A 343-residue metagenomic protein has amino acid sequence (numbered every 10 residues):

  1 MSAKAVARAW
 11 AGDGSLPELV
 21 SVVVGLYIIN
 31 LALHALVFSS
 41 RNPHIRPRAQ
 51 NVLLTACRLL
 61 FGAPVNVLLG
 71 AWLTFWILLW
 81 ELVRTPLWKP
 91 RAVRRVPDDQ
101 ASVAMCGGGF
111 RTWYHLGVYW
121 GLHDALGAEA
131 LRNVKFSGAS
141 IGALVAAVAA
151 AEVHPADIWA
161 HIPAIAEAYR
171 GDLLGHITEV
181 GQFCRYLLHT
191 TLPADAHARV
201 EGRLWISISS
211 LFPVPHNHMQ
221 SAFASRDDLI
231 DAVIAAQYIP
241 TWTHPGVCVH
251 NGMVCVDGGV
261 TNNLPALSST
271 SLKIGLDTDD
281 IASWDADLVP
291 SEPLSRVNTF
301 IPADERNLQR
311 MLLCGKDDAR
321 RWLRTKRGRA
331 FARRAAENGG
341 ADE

Functional and structural regions predicted by a protein language model:
A5-V6, G12-S137, A147-E343: Patatin-like phospholipase
G138, G142: Gly/Ala-rich beta-loop-alpha elbow adjacent to hydrolase catalytic centers
